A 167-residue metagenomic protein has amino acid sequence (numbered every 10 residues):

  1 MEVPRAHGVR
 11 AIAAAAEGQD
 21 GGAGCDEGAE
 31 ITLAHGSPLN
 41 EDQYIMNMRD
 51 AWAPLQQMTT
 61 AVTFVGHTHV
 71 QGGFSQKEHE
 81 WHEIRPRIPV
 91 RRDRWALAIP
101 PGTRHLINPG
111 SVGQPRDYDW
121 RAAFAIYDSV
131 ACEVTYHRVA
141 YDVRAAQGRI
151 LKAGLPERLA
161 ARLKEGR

Functional and structural regions predicted by a protein language model:
M1-T59: Active-site neighborhood of divalent metal-dependent phosphoester bond hydrolases
G21-C25, Q71-S75, A123-Y127: Short beta-strand scaffold segments in enzyme catalytic cores
D26-A29, Q57-T59, V65-T68, P101-G102 (+1 more regions): Short gly/pro-enriched beta-turn/loop segments at secondary-structure junctions
A34, V62-H67, L106-G110: Active-site neighborhood of phospho(di)ester-bond hydrolases with catalytic His/Asp-centered motifs
L39-E41, F64-Q76, A98, Q114-D119: Active-site environment of divalent metal-dependent phosphoester hydrolases
D42, M46-A51, S75-P86: Short, surface-exposed, charged loop/turn segments at secondary-structure junctions
A61, T68-S75, L159-R167: A short, charged
H79-R167: Acidic, His/Gly-rich catalytic cores of divalent-metal-dependent hydrolytic chemistry
